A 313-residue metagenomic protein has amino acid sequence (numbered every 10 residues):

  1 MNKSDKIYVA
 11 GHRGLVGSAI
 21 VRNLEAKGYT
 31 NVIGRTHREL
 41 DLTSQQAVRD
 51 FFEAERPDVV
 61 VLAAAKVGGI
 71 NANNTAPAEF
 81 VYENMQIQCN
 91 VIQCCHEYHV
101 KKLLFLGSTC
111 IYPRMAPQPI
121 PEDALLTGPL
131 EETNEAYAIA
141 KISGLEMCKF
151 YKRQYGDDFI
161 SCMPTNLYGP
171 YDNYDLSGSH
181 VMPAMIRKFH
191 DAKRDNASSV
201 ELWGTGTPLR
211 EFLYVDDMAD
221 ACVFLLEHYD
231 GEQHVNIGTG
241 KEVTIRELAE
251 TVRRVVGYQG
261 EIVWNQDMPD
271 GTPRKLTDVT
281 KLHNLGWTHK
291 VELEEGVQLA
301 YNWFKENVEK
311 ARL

Functional and structural regions predicted by a protein language model:
A10, R35, V60-K66, L103-T109 (+1 more regions): SDR active-site strand-loop-helix element
A10-G11, L15, A19-K27, D191-L313: C-terminal substrate-binding subdomain of Rossmann-fold SDR/epimerase-dehydratase oxidoreductases
E25-D50: Adenosine-cofactor binding site in Rossmann-like domains, unifying the SAM/SAH pocket of S-adenosylmethionine-dependent
Q45-M85, E97, R114: NAD(P)H-binding glycine-rich loop region in Rossmannoid oxidoreductase-like domains and their noncatalytic homologs
C89-N134: Conserved Rossmann-fold NAD(P)-dependent oxidoreductase catalytic core, especially the SDR/UDP-sugar
G107-S108, L145-P170, P183-I186, R194-L202: Conserved beta-loop-beta element that borders a ligand/cofactor-binding pocket
I111-P113, A136, I160-P183, P208-L209: Flexible, glycine-rich beta-alpha linker
A136, A140-S143: Active-site helix of classical SDR
